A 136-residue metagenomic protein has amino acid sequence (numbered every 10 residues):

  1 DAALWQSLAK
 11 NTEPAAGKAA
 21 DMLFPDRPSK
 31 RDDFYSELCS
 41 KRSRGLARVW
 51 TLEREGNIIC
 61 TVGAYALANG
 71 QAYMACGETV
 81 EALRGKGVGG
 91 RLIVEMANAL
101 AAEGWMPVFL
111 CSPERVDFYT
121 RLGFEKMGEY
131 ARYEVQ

Functional and structural regions predicted by a protein language model:
D1-S40: Short amphipathic alpha-helix that is part of the acyltransferase structural core
D1-S7, C111, A131-V135: Acyl-donor-binding surface of acyltransferase catalytic domains
R27-E78: A conserved beta-strand-loop-helix scaffold within acyl/acetyltransferase catalytic domains
G70, W105-M106, E125: Short acidic/polar active-site loop segments enriched in Thr and Asp
A75, T79, G85-A102, R121: Conserved acetyl-CoA-binding loop-helix of GNAT-fold acetyltransferases
G90, P113-Y130, Q136: Conserved active-site alpha-helix within GNAT-family acetyltransferase domains
L100-S112: Conserved GNAT acetyl-CoA-binding A-motif
